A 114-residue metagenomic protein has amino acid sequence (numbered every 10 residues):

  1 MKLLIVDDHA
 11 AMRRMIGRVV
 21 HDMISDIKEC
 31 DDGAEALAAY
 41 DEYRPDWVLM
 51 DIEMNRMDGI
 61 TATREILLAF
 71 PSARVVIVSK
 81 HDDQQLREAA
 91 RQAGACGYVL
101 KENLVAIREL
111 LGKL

Functional and structural regions predicted by a protein language model:
R13, N55: The feature encodes the CheY-like receiver
R14-R18, D22, E88: Charged docking surfaces used in two-component/phosphorelay signaling
I24-D31, A39: Short hydrophobic/Thr-rich beta-strand motif most characteristic of the beta2 strand and flanking loop of CheY-like
E29, R56-M57, Q92: Residue-level signal for the "D+5" position in two-component response regulator receiver
D32-E35, D58-T61: Acidic catalytic/metal-coordinating carboxylates
V48, I52-E53: The short loop immediately C-terminal to the conserved phospho-acceptor aspartate in CheY-like receiver
T61, H81-E109: Alpha4 helix (beta4-alpha4-beta5 surface) of REC/receiver domains from two-component response regulators
